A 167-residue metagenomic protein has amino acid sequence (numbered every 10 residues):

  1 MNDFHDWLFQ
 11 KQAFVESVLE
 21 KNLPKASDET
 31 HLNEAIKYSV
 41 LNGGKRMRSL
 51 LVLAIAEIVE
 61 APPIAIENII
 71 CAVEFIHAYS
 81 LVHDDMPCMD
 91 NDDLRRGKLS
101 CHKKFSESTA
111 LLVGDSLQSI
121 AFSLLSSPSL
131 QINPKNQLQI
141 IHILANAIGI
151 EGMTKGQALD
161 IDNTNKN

Functional and structural regions predicted by a protein language model:
M1-F9: Short, Lys/Arg-enriched, disordered terminal segments
F9-A13, E20-N167: Mg2+-dependent prenyl diphosphate-binding active-site environment of isoprenoid biosynthetic enzymes
